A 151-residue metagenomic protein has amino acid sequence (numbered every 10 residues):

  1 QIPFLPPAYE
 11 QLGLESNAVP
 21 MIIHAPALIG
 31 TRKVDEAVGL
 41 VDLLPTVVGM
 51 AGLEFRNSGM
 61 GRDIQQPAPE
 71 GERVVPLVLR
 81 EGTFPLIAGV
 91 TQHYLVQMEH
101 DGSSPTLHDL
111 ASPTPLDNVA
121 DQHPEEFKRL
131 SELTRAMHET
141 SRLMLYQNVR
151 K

Functional and structural regions predicted by a protein language model:
Q1-I29: Histidine-centered active-site microenvironments of extracellular/periplasmic hydrolases and transferases
P26-K151: Membrane-interface soluble catalytic domains
